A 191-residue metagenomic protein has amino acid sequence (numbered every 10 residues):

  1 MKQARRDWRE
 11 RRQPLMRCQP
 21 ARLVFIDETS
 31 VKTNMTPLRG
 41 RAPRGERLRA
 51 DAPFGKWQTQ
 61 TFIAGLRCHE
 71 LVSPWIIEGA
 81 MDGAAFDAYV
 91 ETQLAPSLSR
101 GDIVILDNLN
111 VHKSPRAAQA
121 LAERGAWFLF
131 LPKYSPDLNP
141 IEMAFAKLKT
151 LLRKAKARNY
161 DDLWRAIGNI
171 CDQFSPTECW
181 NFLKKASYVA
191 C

Functional and structural regions predicted by a protein language model:
M1-C191: Short functional hotspots at interaction and active-site rims
